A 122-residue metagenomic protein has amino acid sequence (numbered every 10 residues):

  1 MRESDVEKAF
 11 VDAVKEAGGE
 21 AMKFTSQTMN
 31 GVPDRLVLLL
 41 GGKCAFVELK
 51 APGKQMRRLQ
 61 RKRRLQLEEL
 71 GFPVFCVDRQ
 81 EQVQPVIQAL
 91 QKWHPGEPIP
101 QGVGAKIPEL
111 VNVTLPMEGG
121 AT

Functional and structural regions predicted by a protein language model:
M1-T122: Catalytic phosphate/metal-binding cores of nucleic-acid and nucleotide-processing enzymes, i.e., regions that mediate
